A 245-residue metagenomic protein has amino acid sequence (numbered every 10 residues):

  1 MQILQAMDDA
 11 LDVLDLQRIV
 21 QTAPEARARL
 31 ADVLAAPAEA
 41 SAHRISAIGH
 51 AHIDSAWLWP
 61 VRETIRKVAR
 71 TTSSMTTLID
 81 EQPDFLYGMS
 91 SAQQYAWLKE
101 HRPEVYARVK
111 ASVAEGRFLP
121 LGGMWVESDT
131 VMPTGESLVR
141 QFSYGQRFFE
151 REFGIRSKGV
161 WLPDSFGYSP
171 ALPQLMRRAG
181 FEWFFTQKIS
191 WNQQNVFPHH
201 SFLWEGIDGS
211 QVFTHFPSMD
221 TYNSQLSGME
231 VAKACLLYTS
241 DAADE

Functional and structural regions predicted by a protein language model:
M1-S240: Catalytic-domain carbohydrate-binding cleft regions of carbohydrate-active enzymes
D241-E245: A short, hydrophobic C-terminal helix/tail in secreted or cell-surface proteins
